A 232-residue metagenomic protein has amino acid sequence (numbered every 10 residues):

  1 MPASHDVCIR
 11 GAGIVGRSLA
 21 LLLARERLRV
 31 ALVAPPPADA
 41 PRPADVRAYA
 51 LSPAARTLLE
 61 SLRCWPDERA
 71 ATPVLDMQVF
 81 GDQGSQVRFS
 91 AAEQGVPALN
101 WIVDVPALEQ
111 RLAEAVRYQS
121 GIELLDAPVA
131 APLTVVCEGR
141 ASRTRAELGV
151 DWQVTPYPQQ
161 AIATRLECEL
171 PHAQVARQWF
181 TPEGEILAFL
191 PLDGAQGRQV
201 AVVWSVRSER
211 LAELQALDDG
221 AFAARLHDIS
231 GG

Functional and structural regions predicted by a protein language model:
P2, T57-S61, E68-E147, Q153-Q160: Conserved N-terminal helical subregion
S4-C8, A12-L75: Glycine-rich FAD cofactor-binding loop and adjacent beta-loop-alpha segment at the N-terminus of flavoprotein
G11, A34, G81, L166 (+1 more regions): Short beta-strand/turn micro-motifs composed of small residues that flank or help shape donor/cofactor-binding pockets
L22, R111, A115, R165: Rossmann-fold NAD(P)-dependent oxidoreductase module
D39-P43, V96-A98, L211-E213: A short acidic, helix-capping loop that chelates divalent metal ions and anchors anionic groups
D45, S52, I102-P106, A216: Short, solvent-exposed loop/helix junctions and linker helices that flank or host conserved functional motifs
G139-G232: Conserved FAD-binding catalytic core of PHBH/FMO-like flavoproteins
